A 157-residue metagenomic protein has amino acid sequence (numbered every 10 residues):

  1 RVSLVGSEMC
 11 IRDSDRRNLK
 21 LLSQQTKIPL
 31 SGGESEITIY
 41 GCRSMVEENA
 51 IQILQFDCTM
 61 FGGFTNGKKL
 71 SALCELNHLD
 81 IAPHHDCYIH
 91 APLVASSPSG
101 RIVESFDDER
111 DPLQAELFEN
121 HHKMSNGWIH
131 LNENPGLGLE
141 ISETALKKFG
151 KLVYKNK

Functional and structural regions predicted by a protein language model:
R1-G6, C10-I11: Single conserved hydrophobic/aromatic residue that forms the stacking wall/gate of nucleotide- or nucleobase-binding
I11, A82-H85, L137, I141: Catalytic cores of large soluble enzymes that bind and process phosphate-bearing ligands
S14-W128: Shared catalytic-loop signature of beta/alpha-barrel
L117-K157: C-terminal extensions of enzymes
